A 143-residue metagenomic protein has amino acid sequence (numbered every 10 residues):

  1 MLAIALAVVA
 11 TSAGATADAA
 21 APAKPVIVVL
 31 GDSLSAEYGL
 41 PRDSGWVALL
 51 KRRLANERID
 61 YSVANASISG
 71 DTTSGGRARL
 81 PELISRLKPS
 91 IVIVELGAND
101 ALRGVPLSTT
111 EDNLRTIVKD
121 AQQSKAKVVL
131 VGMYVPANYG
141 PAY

Functional and structural regions predicted by a protein language model:
M1-T11: Bacterial N-terminal signal peptides
A10, G14-A15, A137: Compositionally biased, intrinsically disordered low-complexity regions
T16-S69, R79-K88: Serine-esterase "nucleophile elbow" of acetyl-processing enzymes
A36, T72, A137: Flexible, glycine-rich phosphate/dinucleotide-binding loops and adjacent beta-alpha linkers at cofactor/substrate
P41, G70-S74, G140: Acidic-and-aromatic substrate-binding clefts and catalytic sites of carbohydrate-active enzymes
L49-I59, G75-Y143: Alpha-helical cap/lid subdomain in secreted, periplasmic, or secretory-pathway luminal O-acyl-processing enzymes
I68-D71, V105: Short, surface-exposed alpha-helical recognition segments that flank or form part of ligand/macromolecule-binding
